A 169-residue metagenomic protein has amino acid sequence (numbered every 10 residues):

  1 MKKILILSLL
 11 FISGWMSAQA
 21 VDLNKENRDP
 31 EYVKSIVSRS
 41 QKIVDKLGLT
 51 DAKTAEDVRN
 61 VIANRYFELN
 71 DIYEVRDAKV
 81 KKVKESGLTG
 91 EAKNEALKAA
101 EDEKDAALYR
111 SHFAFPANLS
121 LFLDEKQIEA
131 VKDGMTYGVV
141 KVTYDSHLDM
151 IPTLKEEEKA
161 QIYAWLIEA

Functional and structural regions predicted by a protein language model:
M1-E26: Bacterial Sec-dependent N-terminal signal peptides
Q19-A169: Charge-rich (acidic/polar
